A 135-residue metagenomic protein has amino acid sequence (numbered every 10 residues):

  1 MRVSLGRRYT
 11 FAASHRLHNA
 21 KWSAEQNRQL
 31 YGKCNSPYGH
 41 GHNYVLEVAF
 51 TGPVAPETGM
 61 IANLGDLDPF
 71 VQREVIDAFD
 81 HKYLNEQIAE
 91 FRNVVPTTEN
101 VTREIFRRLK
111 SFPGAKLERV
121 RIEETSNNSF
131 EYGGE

Functional and structural regions predicted by a protein language model:
M1-E135: Charge-rich, low-complexity N-terminal segments
